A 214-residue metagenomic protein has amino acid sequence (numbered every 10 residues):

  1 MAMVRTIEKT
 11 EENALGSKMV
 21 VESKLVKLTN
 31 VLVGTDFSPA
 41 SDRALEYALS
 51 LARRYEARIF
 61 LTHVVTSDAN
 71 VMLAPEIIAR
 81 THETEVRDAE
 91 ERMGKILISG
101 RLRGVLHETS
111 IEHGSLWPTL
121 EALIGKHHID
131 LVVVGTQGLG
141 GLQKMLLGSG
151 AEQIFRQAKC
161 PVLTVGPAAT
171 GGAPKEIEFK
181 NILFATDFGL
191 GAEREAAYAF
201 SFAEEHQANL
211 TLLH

Functional and structural regions predicted by a protein language model:
M1-V20, K27, S50-R54, E121-G171: Gly/Ser-rich helix-loop-strand patches that form or flank binding pockets for ribonucleotide-derived cofactors
V20-A79, I177-H214: Small/aliphatic-rich secondary-structure junction motif
A44, A89-R92, G150, E195: Hydrophobic alpha-helical membrane-association signature
I78-E91: A short acidic, glycine-rich active-site loop that binds or catalyzes chemistry on phosphate/adenosine moieties
S99-V105: Short helix-capping segments at alpha-helix termini
L106-S110: Rossmann-fold cofactor-recognition segment
I111-L120: Charged docking surfaces used in two-component/phosphorelay signaling
P174: Short beta-strand-centered segments that line the small-molecule binding cleft or hinge of alpha/beta clamshell
